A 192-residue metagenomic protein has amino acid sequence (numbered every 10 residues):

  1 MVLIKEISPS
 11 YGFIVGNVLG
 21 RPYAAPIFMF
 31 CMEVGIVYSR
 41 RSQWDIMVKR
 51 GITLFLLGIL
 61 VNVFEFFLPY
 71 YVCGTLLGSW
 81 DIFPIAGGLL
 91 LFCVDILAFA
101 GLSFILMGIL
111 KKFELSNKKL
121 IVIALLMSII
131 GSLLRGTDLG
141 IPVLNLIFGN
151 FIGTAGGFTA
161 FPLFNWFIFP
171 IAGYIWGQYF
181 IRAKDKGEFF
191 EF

Functional and structural regions predicted by a protein language model:
M1-F192: Alpha-helical transmembrane segments and their immediate juxtamembrane cytosolic regions
